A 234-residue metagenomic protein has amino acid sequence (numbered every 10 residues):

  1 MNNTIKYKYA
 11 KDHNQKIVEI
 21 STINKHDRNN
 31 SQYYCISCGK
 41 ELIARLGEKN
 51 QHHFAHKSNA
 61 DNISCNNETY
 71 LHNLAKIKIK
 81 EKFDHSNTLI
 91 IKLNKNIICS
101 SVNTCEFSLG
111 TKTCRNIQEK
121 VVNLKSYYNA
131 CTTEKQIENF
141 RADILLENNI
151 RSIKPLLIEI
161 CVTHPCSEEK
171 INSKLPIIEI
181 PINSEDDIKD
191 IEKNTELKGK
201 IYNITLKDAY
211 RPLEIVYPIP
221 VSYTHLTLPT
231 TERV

Functional and structural regions predicted by a protein language model:
M1, E214-Y217: Short beta-strand/loop turn elements enriched in aromatics
M1-K82: N-terminal cysteine/histidine-rich coordination modules
L74-I98: Charged surface patches that recognize polyanionic ligands
L89-T163: Active-site metal-binding core of divalent-cation-utilizing nuclease and nuclease-like domains
E134-D143, E147, I153-I215: Catalytic cores of nucleic-acid endonucleases
P220-S222: Acidic, proline/serine/threonine- and glycine-rich low-complexity intrinsically disordered segments
T224-T230: Conserved small/polar residues in nucleotide/adenosyl-binding loops
